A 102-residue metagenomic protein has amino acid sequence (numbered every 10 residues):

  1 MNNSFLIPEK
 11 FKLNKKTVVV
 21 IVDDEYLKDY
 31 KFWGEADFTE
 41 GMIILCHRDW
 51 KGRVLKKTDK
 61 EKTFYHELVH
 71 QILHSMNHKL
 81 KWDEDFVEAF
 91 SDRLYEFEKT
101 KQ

Functional and structural regions predicted by a protein language model:
N3-K12, I21-I44: Catalytic zinc-binding patch centered on the HExxH motif and its immediate surroundings that defines zinc-dependent
D24, D49, R93: Short, flexible active-site-adjacent loop segments at beta-strand->alpha-helix junctions, enriched in small/polar
G34, Q71, Y95: A contiguous, well-structured "functional interface" segment within a domain
G41-T63, H78: Short pre-active-site segment immediately N-terminal to the catalytic Zn-binding motif
K62-H74: Active-site recognition of the HExxH zinc-binding catalytic motif
M76-Q102: Post-HExxH zinc-binding segment in Zn-dependent metallohydrolases
